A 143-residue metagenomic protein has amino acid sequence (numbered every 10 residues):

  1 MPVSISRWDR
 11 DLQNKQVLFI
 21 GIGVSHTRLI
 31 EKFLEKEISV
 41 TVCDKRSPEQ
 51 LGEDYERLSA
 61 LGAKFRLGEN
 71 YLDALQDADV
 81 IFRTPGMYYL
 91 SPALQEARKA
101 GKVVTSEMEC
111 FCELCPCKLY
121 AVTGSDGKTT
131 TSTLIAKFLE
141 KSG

Functional and structural regions predicted by a protein language model:
M1-Q13, N70-L72, C110-C112: A short, basic/flexible loop-to-alpha-helix module at the beginning of a structural domain
Q13-Q16, A78, P116: Phosphate-coordination loops involved in phosphoryl transfer and adenosine-cofactor binding
Q16-L29: Glycine-rich adenosine-cofactor-binding loop
K32, L72-Q76, P85-G143: Phosphate-binding loop of NTP-binding sites
I38-Y55: NAD(P)-binding Rossmann-fold cofactor-contacting core
G52-L58, P92-E96: Short, aromatic/basic amphipathic alpha-helical patches
S59-D73: Glycine-rich, highly charged phosphate/nucleotide-binding loops
